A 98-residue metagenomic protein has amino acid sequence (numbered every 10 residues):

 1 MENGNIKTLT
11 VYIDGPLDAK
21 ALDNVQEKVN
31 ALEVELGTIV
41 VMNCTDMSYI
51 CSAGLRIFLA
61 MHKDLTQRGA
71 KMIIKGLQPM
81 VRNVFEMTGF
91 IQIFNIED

Functional and structural regions predicted by a protein language model:
M1-Y12: Short beta-strand/loop segment at the start of cytosolic alpha/beta domains
P16-I93: Amphipathic alpha-helical interaction surfaces in cytosolic regulatory modules
N95-D98: Short acidic-hydrophobic, aromatic-tinged amphipathic segments that line or gate anion-handling sites
